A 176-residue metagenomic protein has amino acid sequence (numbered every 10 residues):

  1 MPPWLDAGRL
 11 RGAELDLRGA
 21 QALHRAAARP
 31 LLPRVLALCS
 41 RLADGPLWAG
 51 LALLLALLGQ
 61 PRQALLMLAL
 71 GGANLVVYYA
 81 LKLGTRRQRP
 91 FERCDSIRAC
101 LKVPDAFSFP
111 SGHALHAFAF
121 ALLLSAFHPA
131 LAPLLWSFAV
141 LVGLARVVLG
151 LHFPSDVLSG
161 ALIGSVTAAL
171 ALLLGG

Functional and structural regions predicted by a protein language model:
M1-W48, Y78-P104: N-terminal transmembrane-helix/juxtamembrane module of multi-pass inner/ER membrane proteins
E14, L42, G72, G84 (+3 more regions): Alpha-helical architecture
P30-L32, Q60-A64, P90-F91, H128-L134 (+1 more regions): Membrane-helix interface segments
L38, P46, L66, A130-S137: Alpha-helical transmembrane segments of integral membrane proteins
A52-V77: Interfacial segments of alpha-helical transmembrane regions
A56, Y78-R86, S125, A171-G176: Membrane-water interface at transmembrane helix exits
A69-N74, Y78, G160, G164 (+1 more regions): Alpha-helical transmembrane segments in multi-pass membrane proteins
D95-G176: Membrane-embedded catalytic cores of phosphoryl/pyrophosphoryl-handling enzymes
